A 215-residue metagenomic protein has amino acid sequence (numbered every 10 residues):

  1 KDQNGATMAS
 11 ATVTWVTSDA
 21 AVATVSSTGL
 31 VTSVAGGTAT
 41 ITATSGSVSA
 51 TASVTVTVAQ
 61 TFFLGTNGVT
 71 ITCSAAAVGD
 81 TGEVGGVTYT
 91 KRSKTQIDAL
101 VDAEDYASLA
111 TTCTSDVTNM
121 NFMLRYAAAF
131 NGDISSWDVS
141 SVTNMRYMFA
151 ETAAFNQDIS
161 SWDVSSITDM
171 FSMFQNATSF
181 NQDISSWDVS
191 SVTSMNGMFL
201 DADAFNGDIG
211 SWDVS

Functional and structural regions predicted by a protein language model:
K1-A59: Extracytoplasmic soluble-region selector
V58-S215: Negatively charged
